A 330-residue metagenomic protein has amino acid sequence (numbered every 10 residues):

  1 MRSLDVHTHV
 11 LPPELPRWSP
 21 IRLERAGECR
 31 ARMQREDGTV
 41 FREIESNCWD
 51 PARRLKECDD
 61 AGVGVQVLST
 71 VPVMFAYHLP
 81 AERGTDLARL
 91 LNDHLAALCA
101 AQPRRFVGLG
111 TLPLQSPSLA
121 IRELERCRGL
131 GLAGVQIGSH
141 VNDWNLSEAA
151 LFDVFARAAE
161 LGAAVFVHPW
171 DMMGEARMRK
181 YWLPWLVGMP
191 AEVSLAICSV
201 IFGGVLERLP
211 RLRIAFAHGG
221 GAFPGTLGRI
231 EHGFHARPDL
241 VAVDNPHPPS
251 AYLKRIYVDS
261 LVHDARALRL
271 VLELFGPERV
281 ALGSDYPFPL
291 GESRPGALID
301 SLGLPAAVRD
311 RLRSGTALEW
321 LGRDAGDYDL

Functional and structural regions predicted by a protein language model:
M1-V6, P13-V65, D93-A101, R122-R126 (+4 more regions): Mid-to-C-terminal alpha-helical segments outside catalytic/metal-binding sites
I44-W49, A76, P113-A120, N142-A149 (+3 more regions): Acidic-and-aromatic substrate-binding clefts and catalytic sites of carbohydrate-active enzymes
P51, A88-N92, A120, L151 (+1 more regions): Aromatic/hydrophobic pocket-lining residues that form the small-molecule binding cavity in soluble enzyme cores
D60-T70, D171-G174: Short coil-to-beta-strand
V71-L87, S118, K180-L183: Surface-exposed, active-site-proximal loop segments in enzymatic domains
L87-R105, F152-V167: Alpha-helix-loop-beta-strand connector modules within alpha/beta enzyme cores
L114, P169-M173, Y286-F288: Short glycine-enriched loops at secondary-structure junctions
L124-R279, D329: Catalytic pocket-lining loop regions of alpha/beta-barrel enzymes, especially the amidohydrolase/enolase/GH5 lineages
